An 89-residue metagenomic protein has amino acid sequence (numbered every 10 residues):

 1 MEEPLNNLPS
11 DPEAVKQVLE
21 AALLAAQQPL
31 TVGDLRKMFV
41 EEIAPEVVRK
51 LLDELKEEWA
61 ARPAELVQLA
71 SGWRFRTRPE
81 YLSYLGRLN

Functional and structural regions predicted by a protein language model:
M1-S10, A14-V15: Phosphate-centric recognition/catalysis
E2-E3, D53-S83: Charged low-complexity interaction tracts in eukaryotic proteins
Q17-A21: Pre-recognition alpha-helix immediately N-terminal to the DNA-recognition helix within helix-turn-helix or winged-helix
A22-T31, I43: Short capping segments at the starts of secondary-structure elements
T31-M38: A short acidic, leucine-rich amphipathic alpha-helix
V32, S83-G86: Short small-residue beta-strand/loop micro-motif enriched in glycine and branched aliphatics
I43-L52: Short amphipathic alpha-helical interaction segments
